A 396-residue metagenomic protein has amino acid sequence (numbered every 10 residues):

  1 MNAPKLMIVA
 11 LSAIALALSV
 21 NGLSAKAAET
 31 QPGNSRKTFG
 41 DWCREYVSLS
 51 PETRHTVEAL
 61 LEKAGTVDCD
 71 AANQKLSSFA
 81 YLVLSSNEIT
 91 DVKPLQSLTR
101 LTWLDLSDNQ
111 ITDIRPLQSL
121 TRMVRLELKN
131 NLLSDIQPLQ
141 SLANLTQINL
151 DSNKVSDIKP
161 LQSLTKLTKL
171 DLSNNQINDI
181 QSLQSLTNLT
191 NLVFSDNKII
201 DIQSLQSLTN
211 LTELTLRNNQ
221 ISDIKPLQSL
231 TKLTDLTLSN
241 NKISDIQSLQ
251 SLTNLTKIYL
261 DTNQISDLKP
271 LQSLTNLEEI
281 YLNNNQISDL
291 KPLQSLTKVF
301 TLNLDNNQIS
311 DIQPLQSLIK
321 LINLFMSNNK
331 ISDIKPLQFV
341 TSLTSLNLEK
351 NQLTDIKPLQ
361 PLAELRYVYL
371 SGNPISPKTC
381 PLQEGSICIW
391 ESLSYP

Functional and structural regions predicted by a protein language model:
N2-L98, W103, P116, N175 (+3 more regions): N-terminal capping/linker segments that flank leucine-rich repeat
W42, D68, D151, V155 (+14 more regions): The N-terminal extracellular segments of secreted preproproteins, especially immediately downstream of signal
L76, S97-L101, L117-M123, L139-L145 (+11 more regions): Leucine-rich repeat
A80-L84, L104-L106, V124-L128, I148-L150 (+10 more regions): Conserved hydrophobic beta-strand positions in leucine-rich repeat
T90-V92, T112-I114, S134-P138, S156-P160 (+10 more regions): Per-repeat structural element of leucine-rich repeats
R122, N144, S182, N188-N191 (+13 more regions): Long, intrinsically disordered low-complexity tandem-repeat regions enriched in serine/threonine/proline and other
D305, P314-S317, I322-G372: Ankyrin-repeat and related helical/solenoid repeat scaffolds used for protein-protein interactions
